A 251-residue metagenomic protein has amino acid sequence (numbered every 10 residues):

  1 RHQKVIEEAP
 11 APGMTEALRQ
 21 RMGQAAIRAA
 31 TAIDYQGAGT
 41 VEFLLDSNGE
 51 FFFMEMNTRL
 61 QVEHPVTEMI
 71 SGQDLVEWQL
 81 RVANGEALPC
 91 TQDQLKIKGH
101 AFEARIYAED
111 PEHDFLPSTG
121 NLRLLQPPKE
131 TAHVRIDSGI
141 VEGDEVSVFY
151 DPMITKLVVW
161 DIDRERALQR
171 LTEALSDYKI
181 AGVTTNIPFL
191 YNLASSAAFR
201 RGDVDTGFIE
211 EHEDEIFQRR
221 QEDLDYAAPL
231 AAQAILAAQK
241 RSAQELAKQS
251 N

Functional and structural regions predicted by a protein language model:
R1-K4, F52-N57, E130-A132, E165-Q169: Short amphipathic alpha-helical segments, especially helix-boundary/capping motifs
R1-Q24, L60-L75: ATP-dependent carboxylate/phosphate-activation module, predominantly the ATP-grasp catalytic core and closely related
A25-Q36: Conserved mixed alpha/beta core segments that line enzyme active sites in large multi-domain catalysts
A26, P65-N251: Catalytic cores of soluble metabolic enzymes centered on carboxylation/carboxyl-transfer
D34-Q61: Conserved metal-phosphate-binding beta-hairpin within the catalytic cores of diverse ATP-dependent phosphoryl-transfer
